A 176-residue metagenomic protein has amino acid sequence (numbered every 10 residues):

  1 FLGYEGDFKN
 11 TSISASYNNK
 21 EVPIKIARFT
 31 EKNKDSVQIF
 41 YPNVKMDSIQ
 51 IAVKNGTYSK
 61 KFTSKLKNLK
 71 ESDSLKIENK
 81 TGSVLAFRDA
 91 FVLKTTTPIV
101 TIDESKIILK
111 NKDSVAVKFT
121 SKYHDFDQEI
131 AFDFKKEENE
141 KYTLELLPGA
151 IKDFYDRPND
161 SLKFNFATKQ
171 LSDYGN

Functional and structural regions predicted by a protein language model:
F1-N176: N-terminal targeting or signal-anchor segments and their processing/structural boundaries
